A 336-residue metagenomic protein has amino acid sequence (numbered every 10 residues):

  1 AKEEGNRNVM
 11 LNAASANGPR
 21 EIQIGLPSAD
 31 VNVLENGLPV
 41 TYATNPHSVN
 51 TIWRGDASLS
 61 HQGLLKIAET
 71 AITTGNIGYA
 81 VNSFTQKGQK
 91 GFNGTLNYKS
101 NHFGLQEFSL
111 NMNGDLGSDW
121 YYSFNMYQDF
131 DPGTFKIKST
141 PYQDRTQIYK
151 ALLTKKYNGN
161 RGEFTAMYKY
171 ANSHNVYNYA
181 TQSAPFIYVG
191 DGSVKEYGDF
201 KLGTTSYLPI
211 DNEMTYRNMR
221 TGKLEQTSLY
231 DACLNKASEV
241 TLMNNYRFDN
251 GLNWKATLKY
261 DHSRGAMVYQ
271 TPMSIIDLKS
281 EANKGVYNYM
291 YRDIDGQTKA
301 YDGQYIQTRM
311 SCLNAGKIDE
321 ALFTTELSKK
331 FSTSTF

Functional and structural regions predicted by a protein language model:
A1-K90: Acidic, small-polar-rich N-terminal luminal/periplasmic segments of exported/outer-membrane proteins
A14-S15, T73-G75, N101-G104, P141-T146 (+2 more regions): Short sequence motifs at beta-strands and strand-loop junctions characteristic of Gram-negative outer-membrane
I24, R220-Y269, I306-F336: Outer-membrane beta-barrel transmembrane strands
T41, T70, Q89-K90, S123 (+3 more regions): Short acidic-glycine motifs
D56, G117-D119, K156-N160, D249-G251 (+1 more regions): Outer-membrane beta-barrel channels and translocator barrels
N93-T95, S100-F130, F135-T205, L242-M243: Transmembrane beta-barrel wall of Gram-negative outer-membrane proteins
T95-N101, L105-N111, Y291-D295, F323 (+1 more regions): Outer-membrane beta-barrel transmembrane domain signature of Gram-negative proteins, especially the mid-to-C-terminal
P141, T154, E163-T241, A266-L313: Acidic/polar loop-and-plug regions of large Gram-negative outer-membrane beta-barrel proteins
